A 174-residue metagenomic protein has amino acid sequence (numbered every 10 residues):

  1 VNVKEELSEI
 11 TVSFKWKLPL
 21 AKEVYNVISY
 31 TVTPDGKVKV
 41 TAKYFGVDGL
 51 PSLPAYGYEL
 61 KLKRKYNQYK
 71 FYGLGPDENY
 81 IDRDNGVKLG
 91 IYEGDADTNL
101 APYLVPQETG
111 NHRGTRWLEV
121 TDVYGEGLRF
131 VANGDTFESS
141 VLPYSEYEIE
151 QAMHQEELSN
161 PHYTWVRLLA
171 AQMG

Functional and structural regions predicted by a protein language model:
V1-G174: Beta-strand/loop-rich accessory regions of lumenal/periplasmic or secreted enzymes, predominantly carbohydrate-active
